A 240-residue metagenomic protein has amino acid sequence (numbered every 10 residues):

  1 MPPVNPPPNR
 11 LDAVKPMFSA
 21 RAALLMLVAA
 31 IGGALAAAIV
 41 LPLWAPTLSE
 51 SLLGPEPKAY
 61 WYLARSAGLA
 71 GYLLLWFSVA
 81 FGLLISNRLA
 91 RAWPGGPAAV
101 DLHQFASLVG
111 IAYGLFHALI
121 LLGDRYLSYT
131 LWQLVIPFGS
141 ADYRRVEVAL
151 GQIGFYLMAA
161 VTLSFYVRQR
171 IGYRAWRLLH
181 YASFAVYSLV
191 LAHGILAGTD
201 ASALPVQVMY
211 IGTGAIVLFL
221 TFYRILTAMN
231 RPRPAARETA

Functional and structural regions predicted by a protein language model:
M1-A240: Membrane-embedded alpha-helical bundles that constitute the cytochrome b-like, heme-associated redox core of multi-pass
